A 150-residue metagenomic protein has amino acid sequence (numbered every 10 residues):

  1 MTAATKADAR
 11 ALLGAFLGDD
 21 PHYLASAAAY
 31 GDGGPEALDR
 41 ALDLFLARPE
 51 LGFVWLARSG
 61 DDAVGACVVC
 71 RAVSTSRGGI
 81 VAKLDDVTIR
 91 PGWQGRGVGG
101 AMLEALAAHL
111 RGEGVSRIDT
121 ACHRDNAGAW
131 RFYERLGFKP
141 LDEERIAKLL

Functional and structural regions predicted by a protein language model:
M1-L13: A short beta-loop-alpha structural element at the N-terminal edge of CoA-dependent acyl/N-acetyltransferase catalytic
R10-D43: Conserved GNAT-fold acetyl-CoA-binding loop/helix
D43-L56, K83: A short helix-loop-beta-strand connector motif used in the catalytic cores of GNAT acetyltransferases and, in some
G52-C67: Conserved beta-hairpin
V69-S76: A conserved beta-strand-loop-helix scaffold within acyl/acetyltransferase catalytic domains
I89, G95-A108, R131-R135: Conserved acetyl-CoA-binding loop-helix of GNAT-fold acetyltransferases
Q94, T120-A129, A147-L150: Conserved beta-strand-loop-alpha-helix junction that forms the acyl-donor binding cleft
L103, L110-A121: Conserved GNAT acetyl-CoA-binding A-motif
